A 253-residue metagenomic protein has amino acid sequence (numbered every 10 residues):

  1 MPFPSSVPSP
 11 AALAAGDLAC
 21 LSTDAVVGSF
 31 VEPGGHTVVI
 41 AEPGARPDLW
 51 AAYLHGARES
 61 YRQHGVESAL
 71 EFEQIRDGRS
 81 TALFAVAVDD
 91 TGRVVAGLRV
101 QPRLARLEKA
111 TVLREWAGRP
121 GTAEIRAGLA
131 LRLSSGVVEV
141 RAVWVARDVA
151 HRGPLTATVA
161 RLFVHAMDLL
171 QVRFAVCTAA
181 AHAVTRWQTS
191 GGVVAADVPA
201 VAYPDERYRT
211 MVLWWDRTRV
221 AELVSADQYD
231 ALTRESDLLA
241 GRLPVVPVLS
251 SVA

Functional and structural regions predicted by a protein language model:
M1-E67, R76, A146-R147, D168-A253: Terminal substrate-recognition subdomain of acyl/acetyltransferases
R76-V86, R93, A105-K109: A short helix-loop-beta-strand connector motif used in the catalytic cores of GNAT acetyltransferases and, in some
T81-A85, G136, R207-L213: Short beta-strand micro-motifs in enzyme catalytic cores
V86-V88, R99, V212-D216: Short, well-ordered beta-strand micro-motif
V95-A96, A196: A structural microfeature
R99-A146: Conserved acyl-donor/pantetheine-binding loop and adjacent beta-alpha core of acyl/acetyltransferases and related
H151-H165: Conserved acetyl-CoA-binding loop-helix of GNAT-fold acetyltransferases
